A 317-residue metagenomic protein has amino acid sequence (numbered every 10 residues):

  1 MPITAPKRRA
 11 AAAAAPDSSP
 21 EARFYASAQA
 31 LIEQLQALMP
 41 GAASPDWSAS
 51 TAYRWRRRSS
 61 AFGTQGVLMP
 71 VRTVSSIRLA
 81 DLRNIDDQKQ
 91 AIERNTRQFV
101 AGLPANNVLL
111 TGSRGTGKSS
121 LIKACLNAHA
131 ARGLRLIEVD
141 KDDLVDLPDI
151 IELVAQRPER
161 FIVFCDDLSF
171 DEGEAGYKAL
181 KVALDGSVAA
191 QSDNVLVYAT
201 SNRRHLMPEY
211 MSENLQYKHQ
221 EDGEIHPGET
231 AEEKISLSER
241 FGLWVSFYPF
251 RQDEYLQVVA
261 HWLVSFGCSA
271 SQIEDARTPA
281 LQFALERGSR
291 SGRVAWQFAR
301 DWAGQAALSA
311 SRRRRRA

Functional and structural regions predicted by a protein language model:
A15-P70: Interdomain "pre-motor" coupling segment immediately N-terminal to P-loop NTPase/helicase cores
S19-A22, V67-A91: Dynamic helix-loop-helix/coil hinge segments at AAA+ ATPase domain boundaries and subdomain interfaces
D87-A101: Pre-Walker A adenine-sensing motif
G102-A124: Walker A/P-loop nucleotide-binding motif
A128-F161, L168-G173: AAA+/P-loop NTPase substrate/partner-engagement loops
E172-G223: Conserved catalytic/switch belt of AAA+ P-loop NTPases
Y210-M211, K218-I235, G242-Y255: Conserved AAA+ ATPase "SRH/arginine-finger" region at the nucleotide-binding site
G242-A317: Conserved AAA+ ATPase small/helical "lid" subdomain
